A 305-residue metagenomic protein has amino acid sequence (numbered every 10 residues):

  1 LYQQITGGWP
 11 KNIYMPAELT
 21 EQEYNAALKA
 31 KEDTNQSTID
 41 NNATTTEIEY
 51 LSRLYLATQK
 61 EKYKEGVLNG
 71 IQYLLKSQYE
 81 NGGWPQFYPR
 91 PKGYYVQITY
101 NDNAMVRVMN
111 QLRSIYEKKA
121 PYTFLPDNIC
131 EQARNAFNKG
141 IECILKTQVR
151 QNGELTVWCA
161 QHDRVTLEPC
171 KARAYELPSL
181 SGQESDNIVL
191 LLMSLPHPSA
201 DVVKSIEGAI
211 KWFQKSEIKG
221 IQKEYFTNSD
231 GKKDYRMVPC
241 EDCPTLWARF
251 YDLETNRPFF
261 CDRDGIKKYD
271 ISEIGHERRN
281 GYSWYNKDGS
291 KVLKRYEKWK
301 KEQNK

Functional and structural regions predicted by a protein language model:
L1-G8, G66-G83, A133-G153, S205-Q222: Long, well-ordered core segments of solenoidal/helical folds
L1-Q4, T45-K60, R107-P126, N187-S199: Well-ordered alpha-helical scaffold segments within catalytic/enzyme domains
L1-T45: N-terminal carbohydrate-binding/catalytic regions of secreted carbohydrate-active enzymes
Q4, Y79, V149, C159-R164 (+2 more regions): Acidic/polar residues at beta-strand termini and the immediately following turn/coil
Y14-M15, E23-A27, E80-P91, E154-E176: Intrinsic, low-complexity N-terminal interaction/targeting segments
L28-T44, K92-M105, I129, K171-E184 (+1 more regions): Solvent-exposed loop and edge beta-strand segments that line ligand/cofactor-binding and catalytic clefts
K64-I71, L75, Y88, K92-Q148 (+1 more regions): Eukaryote-skewed repeat-based solenoidal scaffolds used as protein-protein interaction platforms, primarily
S114-K139, V165-A172, E176, Q183-K305: Terminal, non-catalytic domain-edge segments
